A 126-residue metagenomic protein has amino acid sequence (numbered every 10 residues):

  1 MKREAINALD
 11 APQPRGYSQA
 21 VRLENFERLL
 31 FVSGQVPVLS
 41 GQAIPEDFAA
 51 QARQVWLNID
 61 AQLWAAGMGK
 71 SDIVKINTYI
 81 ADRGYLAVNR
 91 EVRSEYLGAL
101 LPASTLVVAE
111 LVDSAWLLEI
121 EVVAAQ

Functional and structural regions predicted by a protein language model:
M1-V74, I80-Q126: N-terminal presequence-like segments and the immediate start of the first folded domain
